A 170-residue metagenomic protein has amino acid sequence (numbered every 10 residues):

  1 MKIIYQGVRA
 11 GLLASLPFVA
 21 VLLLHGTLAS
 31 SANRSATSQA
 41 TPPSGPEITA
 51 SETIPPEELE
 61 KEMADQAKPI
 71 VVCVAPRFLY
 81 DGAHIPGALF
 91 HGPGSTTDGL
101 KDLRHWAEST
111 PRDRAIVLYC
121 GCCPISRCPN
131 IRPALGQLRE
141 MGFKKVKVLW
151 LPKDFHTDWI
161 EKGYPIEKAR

Functional and structural regions predicted by a protein language model:
K2-L13, P17, V21-T53, D81-R170: Rhodanese-like catalytic fold shared by cysteine-dependent sulfurtransferases and DSP/PTP-type phosphatases
A50-A64: A short, well-structured juxtamembrane/interface segment
P56-E60, P76, D102-H105: A generic local structural motif
L59, I70-A75, A88-H91: Short hydrophobic beta-strand that contains or immediately precedes a catalytic carboxylate
M63-V71, G87, K145: Short active-site oxyanion
